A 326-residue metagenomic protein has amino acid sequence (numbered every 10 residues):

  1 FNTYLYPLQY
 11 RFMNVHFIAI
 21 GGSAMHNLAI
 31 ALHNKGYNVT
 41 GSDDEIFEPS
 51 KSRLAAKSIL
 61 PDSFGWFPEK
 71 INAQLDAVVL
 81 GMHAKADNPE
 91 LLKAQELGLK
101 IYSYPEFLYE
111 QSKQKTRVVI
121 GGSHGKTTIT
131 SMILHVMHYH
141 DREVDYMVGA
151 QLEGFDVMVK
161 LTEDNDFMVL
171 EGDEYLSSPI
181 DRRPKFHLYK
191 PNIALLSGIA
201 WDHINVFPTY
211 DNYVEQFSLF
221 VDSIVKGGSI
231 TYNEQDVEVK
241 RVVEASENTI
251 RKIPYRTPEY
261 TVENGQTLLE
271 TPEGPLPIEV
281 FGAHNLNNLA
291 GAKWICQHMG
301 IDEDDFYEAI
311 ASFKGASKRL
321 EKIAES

Functional and structural regions predicted by a protein language model:
F1-P49, R53-D62, A73-V78, A94-L99 (+3 more regions): ATP-dependent carboxylate-amine ligase
Y10-R11, A31-K35, A55, E69-A73 (+3 more regions): Phosphate-binding loop of NTP-binding sites
I18, G81, W201, F207-E215 (+3 more regions): Adenine nucleotide phosphate-binding catalytic loops in nucleotide-utilizing enzymes
G21-A24, D43, H83, S123-H124 (+3 more regions): Gly/Ser/Thr-rich beta-alpha loop segments that engage phosphate groups in nucleotides
A24, E48, E110, E153 (+1 more regions): Flexible, glycine-rich phosphate/dinucleotide-binding loops and adjacent beta-alpha linkers at cofactor/substrate
H26, N88, L286: Glycine-rich phosphate-binding loop at the start of an alpha helix
D44-E45, W66, E106-F107, T257: Short, ordered loop/turn segments at secondary-structure junctions
S63, K160-T162, L188, T261 (+2 more regions): Well-ordered beta-strand positions
